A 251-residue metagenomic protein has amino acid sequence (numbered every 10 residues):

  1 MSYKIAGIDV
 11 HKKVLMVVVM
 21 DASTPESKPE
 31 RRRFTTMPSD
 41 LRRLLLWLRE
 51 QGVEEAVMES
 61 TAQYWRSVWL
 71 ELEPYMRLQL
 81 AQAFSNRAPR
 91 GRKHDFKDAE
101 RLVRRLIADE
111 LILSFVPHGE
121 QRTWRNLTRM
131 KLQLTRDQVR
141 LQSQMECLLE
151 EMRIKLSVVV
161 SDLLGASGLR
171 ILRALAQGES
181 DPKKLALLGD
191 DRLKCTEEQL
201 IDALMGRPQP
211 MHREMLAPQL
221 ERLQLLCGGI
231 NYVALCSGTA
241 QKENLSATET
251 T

Functional and structural regions predicted by a protein language model:
M1-T251: A detector of single, family-specific signature residues that are central to catalytic or substrate-handling motifs
